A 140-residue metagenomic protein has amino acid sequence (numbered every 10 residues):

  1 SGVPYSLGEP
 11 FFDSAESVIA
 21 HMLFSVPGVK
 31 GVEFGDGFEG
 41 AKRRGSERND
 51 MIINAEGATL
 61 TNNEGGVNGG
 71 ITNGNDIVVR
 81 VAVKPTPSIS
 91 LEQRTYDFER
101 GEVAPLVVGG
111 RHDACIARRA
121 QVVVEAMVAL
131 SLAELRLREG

Functional and structural regions predicted by a protein language model:
S1-V103: Glycine-rich anion/phosphate-binding loop at the beta-strand->alpha-helix junction
V78, T86-G140: Internal helix-turn-beta structural module
